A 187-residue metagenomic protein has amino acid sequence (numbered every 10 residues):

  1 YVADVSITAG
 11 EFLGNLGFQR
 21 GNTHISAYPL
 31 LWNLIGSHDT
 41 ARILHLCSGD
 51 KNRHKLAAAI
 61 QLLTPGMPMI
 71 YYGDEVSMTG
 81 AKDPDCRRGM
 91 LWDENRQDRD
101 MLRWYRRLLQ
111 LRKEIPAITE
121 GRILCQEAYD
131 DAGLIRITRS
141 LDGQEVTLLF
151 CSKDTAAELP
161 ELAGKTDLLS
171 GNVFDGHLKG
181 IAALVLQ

Functional and structural regions predicted by a protein language model:
Y1-D83, S152-K153: Conserved alpha/beta catalytic core and glycan-binding cleft of carbohydrate-active enzymes
F18, N22, M90-Q126: Aromatic- and carboxylate-lined catalytic core of secreted/periplasmic carbohydrate-active enzymes
D74, W92-Q97, D142-G143, K179: Carbohydrate-binding surfaces of carbohydrate-active enzymes
D83-D93, L168: Short glycine/proline- and charge-enriched loop/turn segments that cap or connect secondary-structure elements
Q110, Q126-L162: Carbohydrate-binding surface patches
E120-I123, L149-C151, V173-F174: A conserved amphipathic helix/loop scaffold that creates a polar/acidic microenvironment used either to coordinate
L162-N172: Solvent-exposed beta-hairpin/edge-strand motifs
N172-Q187: C-terminal beta-strand-rich structural cap/linker in extracellular carbohydrate-active enzymes
